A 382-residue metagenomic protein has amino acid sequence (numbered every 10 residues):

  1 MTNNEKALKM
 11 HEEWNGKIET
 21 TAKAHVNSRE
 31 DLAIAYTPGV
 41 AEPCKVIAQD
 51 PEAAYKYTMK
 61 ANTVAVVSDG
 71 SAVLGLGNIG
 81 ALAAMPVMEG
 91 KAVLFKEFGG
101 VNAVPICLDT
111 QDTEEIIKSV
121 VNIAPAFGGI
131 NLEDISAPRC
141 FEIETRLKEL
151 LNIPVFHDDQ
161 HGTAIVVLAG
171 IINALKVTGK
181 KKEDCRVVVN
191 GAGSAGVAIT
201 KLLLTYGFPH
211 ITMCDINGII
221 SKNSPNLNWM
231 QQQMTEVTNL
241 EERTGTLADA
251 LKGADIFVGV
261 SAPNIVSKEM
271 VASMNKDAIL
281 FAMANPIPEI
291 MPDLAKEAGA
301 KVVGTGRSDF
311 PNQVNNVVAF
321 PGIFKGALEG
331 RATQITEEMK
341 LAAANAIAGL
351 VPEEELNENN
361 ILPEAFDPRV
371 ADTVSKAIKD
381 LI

Functional and structural regions predicted by a protein language model:
M1-I153, S375, L381: N-terminal ligand-binding/catalytic initiation module
E12, Y55-K60, K96-E97, N122-A124 (+8 more regions): Solvent-exposed alpha-helices and their adjacent loops that cap or buttress functional pockets in soluble metabolic
D69-S71, I79, L108-D109, D134-A137 (+5 more regions): Short, ordered loop/turn segments at secondary-structure junctions
L74, A81-G99, L151, H157 (+1 more regions): Glycine-rich phosphate/diphosphate-binding loop of Rossmann-like nucleotide-binding domains
P105, N131-D134, V155-D158, V189 (+4 more regions): General beta-strand structural signal in soluble alpha/beta enzymes
D158-D159, A282-I382: Adenosine-phosphate binding glycine-rich loop
Q232-V302, R307-D309: Rossmann-like adenosine-cofactor binding region
